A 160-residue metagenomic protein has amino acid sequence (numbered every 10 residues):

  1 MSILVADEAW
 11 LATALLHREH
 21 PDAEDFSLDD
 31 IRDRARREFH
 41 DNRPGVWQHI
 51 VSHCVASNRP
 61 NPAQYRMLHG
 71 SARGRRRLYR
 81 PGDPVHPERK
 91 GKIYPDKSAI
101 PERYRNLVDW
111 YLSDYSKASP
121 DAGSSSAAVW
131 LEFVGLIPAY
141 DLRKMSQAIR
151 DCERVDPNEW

Functional and structural regions predicted by a protein language model:
M1-E19, D41-D121, V155, E159: Phospho-regulated, low-complexity intrinsically disordered regions of nuclear gene-regulatory and chromatin-associated
S2-A9, L28, S126-W130: Onset of an N-terminal alpha helix
H17-S27: Short capping segments at the starts of secondary-structure elements
P21-D22, H40-P44, A139-L142: Alpha-helix boundary/capping and short turn/kink residues
F26-S27, G45-V46, S125, K144: Alpha-helix N-cap and coil->helix boundary residues
D30-R32: A short acidic, leucine-rich amphipathic alpha-helix
R34, E38: Residues within the alpha-helical elements of helix-turn-helix
D121-C152: Short interaction-prone segments
